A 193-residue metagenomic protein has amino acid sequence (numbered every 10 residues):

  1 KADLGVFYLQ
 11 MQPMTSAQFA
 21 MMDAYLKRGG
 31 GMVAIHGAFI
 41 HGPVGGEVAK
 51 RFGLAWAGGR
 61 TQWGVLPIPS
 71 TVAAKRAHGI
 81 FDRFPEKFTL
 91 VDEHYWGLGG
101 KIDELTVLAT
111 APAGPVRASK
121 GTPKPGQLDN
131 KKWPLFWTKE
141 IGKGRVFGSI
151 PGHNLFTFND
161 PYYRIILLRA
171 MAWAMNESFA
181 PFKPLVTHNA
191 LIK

Functional and structural regions predicted by a protein language model:
K1-G5: Short acidic/histidine-rich motifs immediately flanking catalytic phosphotransfer sites in two-component signaling
F7, Q12-E86: A glycine-rich, often tryptophan-bearing local segment used as a flexible ligand/cofactor-contacting loop or short
Q12, F39-H41, E86, P112-P115 (+2 more regions): Short, solvent-exposed loop/turn segments at secondary-structure junctions
P13, G29-V33, A57-T61, W96 (+3 more regions): Glycine-rich loops and low-complexity Gly/Arg-rich segments that provide flexible linkers or classic glycine-based
G31-V33, L108, F147: Structural detector of well-ordered beta-strand residues that form the stable sheet scaffold of enzyme domains
V48-L54, L90-D92, W96-L105, P151 (+1 more regions): Oxidoreductase and adenylate-handling cofactor-binding alpha/beta cores
G59-G142: Catalytic beta-strand/loop cores that center a nucleophilic Ser/Cys/Thr and support acyl-enzyme chemistry
P115-F136, E140-K193: Extracellular ligand-binding/catalytic regions of CAZymes and related secreted enzymes and adhesion modules
